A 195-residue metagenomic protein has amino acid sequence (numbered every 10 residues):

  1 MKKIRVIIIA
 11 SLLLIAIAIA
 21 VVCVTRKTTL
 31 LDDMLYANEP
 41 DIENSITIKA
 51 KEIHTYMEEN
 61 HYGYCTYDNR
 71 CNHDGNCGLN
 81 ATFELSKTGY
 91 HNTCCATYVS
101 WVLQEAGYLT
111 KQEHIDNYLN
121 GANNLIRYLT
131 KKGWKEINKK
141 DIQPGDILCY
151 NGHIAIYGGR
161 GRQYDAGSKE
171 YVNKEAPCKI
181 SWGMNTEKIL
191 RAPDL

Functional and structural regions predicted by a protein language model:
M1-L14: N-terminal Sec-pathway targeting helices
I15-V24: Hydrophobic alpha-helical membrane-insertion segments, chiefly the h-region of N-terminal signal peptides
C23, K27-N38, I48, E59 (+3 more regions): Aromatic- and glycine-rich peptidoglycan recognition patches
K27-Q112: N-terminal capping segments
Y108-L129, I156-G161: Short, basic/aromatic beta-hairpin or loop at an interaction surface
G145-D146: Structural motif
